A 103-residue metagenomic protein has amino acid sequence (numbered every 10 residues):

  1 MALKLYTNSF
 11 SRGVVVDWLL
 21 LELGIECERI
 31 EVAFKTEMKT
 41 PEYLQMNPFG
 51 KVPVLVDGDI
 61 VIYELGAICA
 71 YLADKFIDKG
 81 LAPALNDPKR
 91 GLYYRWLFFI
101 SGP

Functional and structural regions predicted by a protein language model:
M1-P103: GST-like domain detector, emphasizing the conserved glutathione-binding G-site in the N-terminal thioredoxin-like
